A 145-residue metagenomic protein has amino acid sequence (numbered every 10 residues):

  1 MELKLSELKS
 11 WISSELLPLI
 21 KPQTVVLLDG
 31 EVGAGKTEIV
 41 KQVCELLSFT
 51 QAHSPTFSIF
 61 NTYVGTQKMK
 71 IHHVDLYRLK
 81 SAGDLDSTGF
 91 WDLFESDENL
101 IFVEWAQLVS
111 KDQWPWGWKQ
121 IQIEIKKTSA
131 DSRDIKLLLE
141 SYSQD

Functional and structural regions predicted by a protein language model:
M1-L19: N-terminal pre-Walker A segment at the start of P-loop NTPase domains
V26-L28: Hydrophobic anchor at the beta1->P-loop junction of P-loop NTPases
E31: P-loop (Walker A) phosphate-binding loop of NTP-binding proteins
K36: Conserved lysine of the Walker
F49-V64: Short beta-strand-centered segment that lines the nucleotide-binding/catalytic pocket of NTP-utilizing
I71-S81: Switch II (G3) loop of P-loop NTPases
G83-L85, W91-D145: Short phosphate-coordinating micro-motif centered on Lys-Gly-acidic
